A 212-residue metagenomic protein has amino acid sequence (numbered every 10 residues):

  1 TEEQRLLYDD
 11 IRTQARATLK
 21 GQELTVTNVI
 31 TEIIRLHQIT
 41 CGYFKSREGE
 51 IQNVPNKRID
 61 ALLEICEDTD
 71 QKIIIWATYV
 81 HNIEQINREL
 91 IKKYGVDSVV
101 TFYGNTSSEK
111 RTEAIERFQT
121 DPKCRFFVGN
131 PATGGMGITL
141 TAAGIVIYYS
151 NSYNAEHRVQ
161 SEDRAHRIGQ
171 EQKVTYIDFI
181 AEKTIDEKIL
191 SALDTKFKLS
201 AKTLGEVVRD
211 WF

Functional and structural regions predicted by a protein language model:
T1-I138, G205-F212: Conserved Helicase C-terminal RecA-like lobe
W76, G129-N130, Y148-S150, F179-I180: Conserved beta-strand segments of the P-loop GTPase G domain that flank and frequently precede/overlap
I86-E89, I138-A142, V159-Q160, L190-S191: Short amphipathic alpha-helical segments
Y103-S107, S150-A155: Short, acidic/turn-prone active-site loops that include or flank metal/cofactor- and phosphate-binding residues
F127, V146-I147, A165: Short, well-ordered beta-strand core segments
I138-N151, V174-D178: A short beta-strand element within the Helicase C-terminal
Y153-F212: A conserved SF2-helicase RecA2
